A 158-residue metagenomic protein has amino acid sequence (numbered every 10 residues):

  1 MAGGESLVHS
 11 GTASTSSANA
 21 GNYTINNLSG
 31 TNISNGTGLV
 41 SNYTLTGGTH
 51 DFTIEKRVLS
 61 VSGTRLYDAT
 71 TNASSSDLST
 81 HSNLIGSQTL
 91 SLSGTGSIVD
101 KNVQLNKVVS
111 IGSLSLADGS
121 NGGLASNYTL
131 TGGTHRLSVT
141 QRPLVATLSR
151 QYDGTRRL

Functional and structural regions predicted by a protein language model:
M1-L158: Short loop/turn motifs that initiate or flank beta-strands
